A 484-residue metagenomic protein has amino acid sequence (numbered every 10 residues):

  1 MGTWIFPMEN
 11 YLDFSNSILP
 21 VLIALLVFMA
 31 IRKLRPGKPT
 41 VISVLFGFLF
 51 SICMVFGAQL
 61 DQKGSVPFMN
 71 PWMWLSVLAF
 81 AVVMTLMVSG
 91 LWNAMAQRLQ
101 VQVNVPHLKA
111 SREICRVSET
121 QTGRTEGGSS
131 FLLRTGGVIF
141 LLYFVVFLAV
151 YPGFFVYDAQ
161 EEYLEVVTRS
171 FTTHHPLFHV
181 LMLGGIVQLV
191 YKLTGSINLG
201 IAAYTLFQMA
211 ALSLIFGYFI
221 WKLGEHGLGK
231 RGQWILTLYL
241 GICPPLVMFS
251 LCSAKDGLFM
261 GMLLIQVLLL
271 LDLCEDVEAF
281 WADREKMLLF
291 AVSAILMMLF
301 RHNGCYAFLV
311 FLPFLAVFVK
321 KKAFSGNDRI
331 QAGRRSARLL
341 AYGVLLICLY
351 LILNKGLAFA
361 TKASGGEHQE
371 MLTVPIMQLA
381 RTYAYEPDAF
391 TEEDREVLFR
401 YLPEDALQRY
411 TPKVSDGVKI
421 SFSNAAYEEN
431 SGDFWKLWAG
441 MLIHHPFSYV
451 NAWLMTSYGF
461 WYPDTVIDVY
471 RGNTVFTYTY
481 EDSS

Functional and structural regions predicted by a protein language model:
L26, L86, Y218, M260-E278 (+2 more regions): Specific aromatic-rich, kink-prone transmembrane helix
L78, L177-L181, K192-G217: Loop-to-helix entry region of an early transmembrane alpha helix in multi-pass inner-membrane enzymes
L86, A203-G227, I265: Transmembrane-helix motifs of polytopic, lipid-linked glycan transferases
I139, Q233-P244, A294, M298: Short helix- or helix-capping micro-motifs that position conserved polar/aromatic residues at function-defining sites
V150-E162, S170-I186, T194-G195, L199: Extracytoplasmic catalytic/substrate-binding loops of multi-pass membrane glycan-assembly enzymes
M248-F259, F300: Short acidic/glycine- and proline-prone juxtamembrane loop motifs at membrane-interface regions of multi-pass membrane
K286-R301, L312-P313: Membrane-interface alpha helices of multi-pass inner-membrane proteins
K362-S483: Membrane-proximal stem/loop segments at transmembrane-domain junctions that anchor or position
